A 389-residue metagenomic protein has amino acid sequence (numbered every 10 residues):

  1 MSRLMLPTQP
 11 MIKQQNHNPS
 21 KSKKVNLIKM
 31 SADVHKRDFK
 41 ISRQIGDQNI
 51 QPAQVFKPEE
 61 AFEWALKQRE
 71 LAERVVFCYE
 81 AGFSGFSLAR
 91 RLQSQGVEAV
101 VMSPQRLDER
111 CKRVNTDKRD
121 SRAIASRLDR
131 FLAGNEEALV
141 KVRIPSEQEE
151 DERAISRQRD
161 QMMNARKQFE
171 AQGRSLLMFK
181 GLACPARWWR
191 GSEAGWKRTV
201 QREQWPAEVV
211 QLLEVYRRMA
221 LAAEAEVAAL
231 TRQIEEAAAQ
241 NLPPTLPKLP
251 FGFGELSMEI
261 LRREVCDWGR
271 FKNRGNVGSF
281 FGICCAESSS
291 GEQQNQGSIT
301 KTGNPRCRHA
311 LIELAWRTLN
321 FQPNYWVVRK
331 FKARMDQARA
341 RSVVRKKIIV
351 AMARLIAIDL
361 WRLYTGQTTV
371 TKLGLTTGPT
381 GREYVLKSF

Functional and structural regions predicted by a protein language model:
M1-L27, Q51-P52, P379-F389: Intrinsically disordered, low-complexity and often Lys/Arg-enriched segments
K23-Q44, I124: Gly/Thr-rich phosphate-binding beta-strand-loop-beta motif of the actin/hexokinase/Hsp70
G46-V76: Nucleic-acid-processing active sites and adjacent nucleic-acid-binding tracks, predominantly divalent metal-dependent
V100-K141, W196, Q293-T302: Short alpha-helix plus adjacent loop in nuclease-associated cores
S156-P247: Glycine-rich, often acidic, oxyanion-interacting loops/wings at catalytic, nucleic-acid, or phospho-protein interfaces
T245-F251, E255-R341, R345: Phosphate-backbone recognition surface of nucleic-acid-processing proteins
E292, A333-F389: Low-complexity, acidic/Ser/Thr- and charged residue-rich accessory regions of DNA metabolism proteins
